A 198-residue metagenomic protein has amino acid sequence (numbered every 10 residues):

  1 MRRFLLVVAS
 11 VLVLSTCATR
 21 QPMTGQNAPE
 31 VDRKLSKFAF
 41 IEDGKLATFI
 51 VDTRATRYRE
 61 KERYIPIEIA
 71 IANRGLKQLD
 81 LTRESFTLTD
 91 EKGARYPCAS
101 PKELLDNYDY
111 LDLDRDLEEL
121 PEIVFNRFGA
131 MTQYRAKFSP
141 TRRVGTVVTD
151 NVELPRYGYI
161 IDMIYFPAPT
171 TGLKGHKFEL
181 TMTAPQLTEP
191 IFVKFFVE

Functional and structural regions predicted by a protein language model:
M1-C17: Sec-dependent bacterial lipoprotein signal peptides
C17-E198: Conserved functional micro-motifs across diverse proteins
